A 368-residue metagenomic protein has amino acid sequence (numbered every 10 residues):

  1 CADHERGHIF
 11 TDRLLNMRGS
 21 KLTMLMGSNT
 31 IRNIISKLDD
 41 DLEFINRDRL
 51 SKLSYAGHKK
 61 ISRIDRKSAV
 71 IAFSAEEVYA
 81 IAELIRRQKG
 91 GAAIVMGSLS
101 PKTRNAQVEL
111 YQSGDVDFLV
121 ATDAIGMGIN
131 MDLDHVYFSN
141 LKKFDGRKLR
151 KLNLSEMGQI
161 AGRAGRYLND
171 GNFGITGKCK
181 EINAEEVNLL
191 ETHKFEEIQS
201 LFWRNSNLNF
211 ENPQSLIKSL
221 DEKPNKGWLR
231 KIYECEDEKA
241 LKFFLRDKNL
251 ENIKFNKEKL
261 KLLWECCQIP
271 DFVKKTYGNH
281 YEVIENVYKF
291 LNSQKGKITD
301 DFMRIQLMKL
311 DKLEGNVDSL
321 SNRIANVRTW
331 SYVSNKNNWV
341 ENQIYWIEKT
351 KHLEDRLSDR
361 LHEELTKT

Functional and structural regions predicted by a protein language model:
C1, Y111-N130: Conserved two-lobed SF2 helicase motor
C1-S54, G165: Post-DEXD/H (motif II) to motif III coupling segment of the RecA-like Helicase ATP-binding lobe
A2-D3, M24-L25, A69, A93-P101 (+1 more regions): Flexible beta-alpha connector loops of hexameric P-loop NTPases
L15-S20, K60-I64, R86-R87, S100 (+3 more regions): Conserved catalytic network of the ASCE P-loop NTPase/AAA+ motor domain
G19-N33, S113-G114, F118, M131-E197: Conserved segment of the helicase C-terminal RecA-like domain
T23-M26, I31-R32, R63-Q88, A92-M96 (+2 more regions): Conserved strand-helix element at the start of the C-terminal RecA-like helicase core
S51-K52, F73-E76, I94-A106, T122-M127: Conserved helicase motor
L110-Y111, L119-T122, G174, E196-T368: C-terminal accessory/connector segments of nucleic-acid motor ATPases
